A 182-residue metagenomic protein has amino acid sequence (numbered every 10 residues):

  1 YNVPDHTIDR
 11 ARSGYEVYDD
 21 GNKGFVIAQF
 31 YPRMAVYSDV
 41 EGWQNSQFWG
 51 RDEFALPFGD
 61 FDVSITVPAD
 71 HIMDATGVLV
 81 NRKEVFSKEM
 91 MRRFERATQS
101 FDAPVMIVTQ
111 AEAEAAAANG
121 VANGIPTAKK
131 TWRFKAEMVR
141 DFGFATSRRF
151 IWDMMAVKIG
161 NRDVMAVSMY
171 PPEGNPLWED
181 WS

Functional and structural regions predicted by a protein language model:
N2-D9: Short acidic/polar inter-strand loop motif in beta-rich domains
S13-M34, R82-E84: Short edge-strand/loop segments of extracellular domains
P32-W43, W49-S182: Hydrophobic helix-coil surface modules that form long, contiguous segments used for peptide/substrate interaction
